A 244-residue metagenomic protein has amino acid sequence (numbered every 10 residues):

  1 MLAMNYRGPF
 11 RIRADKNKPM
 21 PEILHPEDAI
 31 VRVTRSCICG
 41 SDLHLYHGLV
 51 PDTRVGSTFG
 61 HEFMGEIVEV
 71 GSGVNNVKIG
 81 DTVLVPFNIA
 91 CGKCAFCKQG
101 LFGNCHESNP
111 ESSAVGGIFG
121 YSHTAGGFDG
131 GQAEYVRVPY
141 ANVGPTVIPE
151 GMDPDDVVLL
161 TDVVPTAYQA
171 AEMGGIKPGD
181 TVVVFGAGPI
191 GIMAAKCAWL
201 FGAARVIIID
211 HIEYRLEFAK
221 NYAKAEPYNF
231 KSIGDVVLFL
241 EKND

Functional and structural regions predicted by a protein language model:
M1, E27, G179-D180, A204: Nucleotide donor/acceptor-binding cores
R11-M20: Short glycine/threonine/proline-enriched tight-turn/helix- or strand-capping micro-motif at secondary-structure
P21-C37, L49-K98, F102-G103, D129 (+1 more regions): Glycine-rich beta-strand-centered segment in the early N-terminal region that forms part of a ligand/cofactor-binding
S41-H47: Cytochrome P450 core scaffold surrounding the K-helix E-X-X-R motif and the conserved "meander" helix-loop region
K93-F185: NAD(P)H dinucleotide-binding glycine-rich loop of Rossmann-like/cofactor-binding domains, especially the beta1-alpha1
T181-A187, I192, K196-D244: Adenosine-nucleotide cofactor-binding segment
